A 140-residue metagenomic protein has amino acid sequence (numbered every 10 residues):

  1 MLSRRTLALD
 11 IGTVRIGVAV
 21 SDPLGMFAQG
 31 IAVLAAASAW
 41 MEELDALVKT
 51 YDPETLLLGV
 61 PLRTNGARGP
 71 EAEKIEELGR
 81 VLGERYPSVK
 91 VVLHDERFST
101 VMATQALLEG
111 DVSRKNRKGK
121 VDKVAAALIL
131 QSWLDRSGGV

Functional and structural regions predicted by a protein language model:
L2-L9, T13-V140: Phosphate- and other anionic-substrate recognition elements at nucleic-acid/protein interfaces
